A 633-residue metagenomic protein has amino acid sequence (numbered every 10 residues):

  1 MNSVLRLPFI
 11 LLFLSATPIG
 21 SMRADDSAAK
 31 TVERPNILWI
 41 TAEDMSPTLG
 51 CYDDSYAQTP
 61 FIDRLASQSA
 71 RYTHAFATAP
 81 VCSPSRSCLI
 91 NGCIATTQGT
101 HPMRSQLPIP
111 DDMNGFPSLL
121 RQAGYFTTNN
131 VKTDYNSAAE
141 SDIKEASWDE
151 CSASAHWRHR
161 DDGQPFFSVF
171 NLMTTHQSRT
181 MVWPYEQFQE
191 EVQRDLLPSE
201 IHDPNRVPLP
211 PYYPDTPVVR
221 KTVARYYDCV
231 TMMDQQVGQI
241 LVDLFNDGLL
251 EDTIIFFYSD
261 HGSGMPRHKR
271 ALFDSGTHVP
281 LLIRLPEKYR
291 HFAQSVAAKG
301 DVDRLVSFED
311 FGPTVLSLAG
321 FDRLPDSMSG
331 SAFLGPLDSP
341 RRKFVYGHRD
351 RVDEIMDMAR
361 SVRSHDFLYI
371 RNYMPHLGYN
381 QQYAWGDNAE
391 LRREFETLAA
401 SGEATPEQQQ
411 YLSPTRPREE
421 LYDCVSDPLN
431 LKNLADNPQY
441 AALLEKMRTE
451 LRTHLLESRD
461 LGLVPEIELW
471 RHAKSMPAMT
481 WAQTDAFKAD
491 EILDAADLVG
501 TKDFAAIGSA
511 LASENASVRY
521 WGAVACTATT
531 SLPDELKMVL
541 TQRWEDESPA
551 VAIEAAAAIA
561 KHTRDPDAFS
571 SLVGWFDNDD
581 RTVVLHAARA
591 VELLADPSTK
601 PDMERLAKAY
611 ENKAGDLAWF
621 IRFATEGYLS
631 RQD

Functional and structural regions predicted by a protein language model:
M1-F9: Bacterial N-terminal signal peptides that target proteins for export
P8, F13, S21-S413, P428-K446 (+1 more regions): Formylglycine-dependent sulfatase
S83, D326-S327, L463, P533-D534 (+3 more regions): Non-catalytic, surface-exposed connector residues within folded enzymatic/regulatory domains
D161, E514, T529, E547 (+2 more regions): Short coil/turn helix-boundary motifs
R284-P286, C424, G627-D633: Short beta-strand-to-coil "C-cap" segments at the C-terminal boundary of structured domains/repeats, marking
P414-E419, C424-T484: Long, contiguous interaction/recruitment modules in multidomain scaffold/adaptor proteins
Q483-T501, S517-L532, Q542, A550-R564 (+3 more regions): Structural detector for internal amphipathic alpha-helices that build alpha-solenoid repeat scaffolds
G500-A512, S531-E545, R564-D577, P597-A609 (+1 more regions): Amphipathic alpha-helical scaffolding segments comprising HEAT/armadillo-like alpha-solenoid repeats
